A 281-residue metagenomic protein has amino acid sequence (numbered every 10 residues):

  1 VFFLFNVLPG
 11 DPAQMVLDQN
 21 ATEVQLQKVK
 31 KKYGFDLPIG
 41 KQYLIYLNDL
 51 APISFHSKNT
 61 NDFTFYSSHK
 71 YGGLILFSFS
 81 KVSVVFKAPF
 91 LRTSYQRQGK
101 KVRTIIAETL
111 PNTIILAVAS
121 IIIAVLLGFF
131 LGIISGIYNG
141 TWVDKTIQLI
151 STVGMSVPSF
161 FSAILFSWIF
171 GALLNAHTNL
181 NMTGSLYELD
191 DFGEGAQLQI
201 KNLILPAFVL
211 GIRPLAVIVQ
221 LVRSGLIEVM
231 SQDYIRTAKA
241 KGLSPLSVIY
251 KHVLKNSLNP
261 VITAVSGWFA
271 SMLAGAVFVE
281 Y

Functional and structural regions predicted by a protein language model:
V1-A51, F55-H69, F170, L174-Q197: Hydrophobic alpha-helical transmembrane segments of membrane transport/permease proteins and related membrane-embedded
L4, D18, N139, A163-L165: Active-site-proximal flexible loops/turns
L8, G154-V157, L273: Transmembrane helix irregularities
D18, K31, Q96, Q148 (+1 more regions): Phosphate-coordinating loops and pocket residues in cytosolic domains that bind phosphorylated ligands
N20, D144-W168, P206: Pore- or pathway-lining transmembrane helices of multi-pass membrane proteins that form conduits for solutes/ions
Q25, V29, I39-S54, V102 (+8 more regions): Hydrophobic alpha-helical segments of integral membrane proteins, encompassing both true transmembrane helices
D36-V125, F129: An internal, D/E-rich "acidic patch" concept
L110-I115, A119-V143, S159, A172-N175 (+2 more regions): Alpha-helical transmembrane segments of integral membrane proteins, especially multi-pass inner/plasma-membrane
